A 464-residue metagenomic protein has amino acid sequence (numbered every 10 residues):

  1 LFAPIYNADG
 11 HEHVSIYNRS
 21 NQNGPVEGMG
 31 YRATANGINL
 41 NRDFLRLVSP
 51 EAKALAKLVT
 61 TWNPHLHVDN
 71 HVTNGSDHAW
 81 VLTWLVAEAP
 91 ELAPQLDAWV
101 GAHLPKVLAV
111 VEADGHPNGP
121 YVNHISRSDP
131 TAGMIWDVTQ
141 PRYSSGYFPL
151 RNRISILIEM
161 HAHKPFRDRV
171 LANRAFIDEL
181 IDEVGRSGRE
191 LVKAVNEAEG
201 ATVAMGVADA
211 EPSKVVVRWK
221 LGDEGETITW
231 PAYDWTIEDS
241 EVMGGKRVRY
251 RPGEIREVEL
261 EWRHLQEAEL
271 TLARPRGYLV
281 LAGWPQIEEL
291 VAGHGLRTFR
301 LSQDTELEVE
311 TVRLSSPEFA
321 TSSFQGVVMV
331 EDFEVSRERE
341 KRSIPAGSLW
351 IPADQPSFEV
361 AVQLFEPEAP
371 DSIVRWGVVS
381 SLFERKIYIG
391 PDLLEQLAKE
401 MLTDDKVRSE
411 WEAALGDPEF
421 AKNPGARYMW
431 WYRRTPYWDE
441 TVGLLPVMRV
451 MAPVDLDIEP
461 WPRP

Functional and structural regions predicted by a protein language model:
L1-P464: Structured catalytic-domain cores with a bias toward divalent-metal coordination
